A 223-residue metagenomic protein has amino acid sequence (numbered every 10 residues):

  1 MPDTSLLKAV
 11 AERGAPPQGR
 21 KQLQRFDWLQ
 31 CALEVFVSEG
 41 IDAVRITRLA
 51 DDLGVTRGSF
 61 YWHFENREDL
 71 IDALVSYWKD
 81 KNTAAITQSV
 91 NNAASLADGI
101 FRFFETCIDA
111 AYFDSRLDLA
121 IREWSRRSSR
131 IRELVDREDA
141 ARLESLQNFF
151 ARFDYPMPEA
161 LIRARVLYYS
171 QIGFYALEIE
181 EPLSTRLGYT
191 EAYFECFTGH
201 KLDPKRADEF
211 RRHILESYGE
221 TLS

Functional and structural regions predicted by a protein language model:
M1-L23, P204-S223: N-terminal intrinsically disordered/low-complexity leader segments
D27, C31, V35-A73: Helix-turn-helix
V37, I41, T83, T87 (+5 more regions): Short amphipathic alpha-helical interface segments enriched in basic and hydrophobic/aromatic residues, used as
F64, I121-R127: Short helix-capping/turn signature of helix-turn-helix
S76-T83: Short, basic, alpha-helical segments at the C-terminal edge of helix-turn-helix-like DNA-binding modules
T87-A120, A164-L167: Hydrophobic alpha-helical connector segments
R116-L119, S129-V166, G188: Amphipathic alpha-helical packing segments from all-alpha helical-bundle domains
F153-H213: Hydrophobic/aromatic-rich alpha-helical bundle segments in the mid-to-C-terminal region
